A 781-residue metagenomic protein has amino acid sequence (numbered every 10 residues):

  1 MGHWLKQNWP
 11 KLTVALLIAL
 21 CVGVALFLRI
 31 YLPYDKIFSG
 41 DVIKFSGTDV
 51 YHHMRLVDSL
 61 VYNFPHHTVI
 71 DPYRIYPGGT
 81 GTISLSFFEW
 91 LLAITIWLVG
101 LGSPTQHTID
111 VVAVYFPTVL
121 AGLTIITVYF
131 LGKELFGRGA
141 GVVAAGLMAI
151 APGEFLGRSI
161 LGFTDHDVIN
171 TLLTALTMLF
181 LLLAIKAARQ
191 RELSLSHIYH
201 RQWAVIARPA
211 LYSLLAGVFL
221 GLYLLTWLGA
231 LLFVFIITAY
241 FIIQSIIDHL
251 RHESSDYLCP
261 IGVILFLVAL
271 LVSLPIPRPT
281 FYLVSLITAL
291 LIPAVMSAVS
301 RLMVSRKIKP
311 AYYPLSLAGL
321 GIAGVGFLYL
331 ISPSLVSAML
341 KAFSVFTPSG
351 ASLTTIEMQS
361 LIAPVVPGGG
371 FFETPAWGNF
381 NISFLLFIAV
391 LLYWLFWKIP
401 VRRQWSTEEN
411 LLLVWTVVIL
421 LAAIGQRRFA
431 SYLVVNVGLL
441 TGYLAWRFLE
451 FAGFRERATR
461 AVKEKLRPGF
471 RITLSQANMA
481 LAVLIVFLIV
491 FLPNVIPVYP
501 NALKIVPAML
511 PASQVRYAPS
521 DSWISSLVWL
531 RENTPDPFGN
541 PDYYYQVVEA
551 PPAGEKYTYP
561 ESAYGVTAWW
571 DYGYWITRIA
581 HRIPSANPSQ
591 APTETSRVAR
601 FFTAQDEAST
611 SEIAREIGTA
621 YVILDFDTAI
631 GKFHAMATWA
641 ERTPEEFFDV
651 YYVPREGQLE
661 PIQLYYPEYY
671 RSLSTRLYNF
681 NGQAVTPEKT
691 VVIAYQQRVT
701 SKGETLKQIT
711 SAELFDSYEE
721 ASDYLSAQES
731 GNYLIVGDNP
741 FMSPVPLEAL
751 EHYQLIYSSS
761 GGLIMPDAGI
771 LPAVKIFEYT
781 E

Functional and structural regions predicted by a protein language model:
M1-I37, T48, V142, P209-A210 (+3 more regions): Start-transfer (signal-anchor) and selected internal transmembrane alpha helices of multi-pass inner/ER membrane
N8-V50, R55, Y62, V69-P72 (+5 more regions): Transmembrane signal-anchor helices characteristic of membrane glycosylation enzymes that use polyprenol
V22, I43-F45, G102, L123-I126 (+1 more regions): Extracytoplasmic
G23-R29, F116-E134, G139-H249, P260-P277 (+2 more regions): Membrane-embedded helix bundles of polyisoprenyl
I30-L135, G139-L147, A151-A175, L193: Active-site lumenal/periplasmic loops and adjacent helix-entry segments of GT-C-fold, multi-pass membrane
R189, L193-R201, F233-S316, R447-E450 (+2 more regions): Perimembrane helix-loop-helix junctions
V284-S300, L315-I399, E408-L411: Alpha-helical transmembrane segments at the extracellular/periplasmic loop-to-helix junctions of multi-pass membrane
N410-L413, V418, G425-E464, I485: Hydrophobic/aromatic-rich transmembrane helices and adjacent perimembrane loops
